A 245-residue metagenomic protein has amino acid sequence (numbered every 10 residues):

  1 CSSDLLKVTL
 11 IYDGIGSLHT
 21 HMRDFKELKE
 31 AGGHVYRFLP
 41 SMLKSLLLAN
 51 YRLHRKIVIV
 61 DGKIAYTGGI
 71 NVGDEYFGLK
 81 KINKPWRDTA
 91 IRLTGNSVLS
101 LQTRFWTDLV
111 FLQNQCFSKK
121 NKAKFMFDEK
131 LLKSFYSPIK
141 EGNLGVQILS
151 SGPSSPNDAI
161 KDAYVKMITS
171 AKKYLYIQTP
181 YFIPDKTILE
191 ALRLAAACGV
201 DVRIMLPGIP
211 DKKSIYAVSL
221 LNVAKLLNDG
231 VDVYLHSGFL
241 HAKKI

Functional and structural regions predicted by a protein language model:
C1-I245: Charged, low-complexity intrinsically disordered terminal segments
